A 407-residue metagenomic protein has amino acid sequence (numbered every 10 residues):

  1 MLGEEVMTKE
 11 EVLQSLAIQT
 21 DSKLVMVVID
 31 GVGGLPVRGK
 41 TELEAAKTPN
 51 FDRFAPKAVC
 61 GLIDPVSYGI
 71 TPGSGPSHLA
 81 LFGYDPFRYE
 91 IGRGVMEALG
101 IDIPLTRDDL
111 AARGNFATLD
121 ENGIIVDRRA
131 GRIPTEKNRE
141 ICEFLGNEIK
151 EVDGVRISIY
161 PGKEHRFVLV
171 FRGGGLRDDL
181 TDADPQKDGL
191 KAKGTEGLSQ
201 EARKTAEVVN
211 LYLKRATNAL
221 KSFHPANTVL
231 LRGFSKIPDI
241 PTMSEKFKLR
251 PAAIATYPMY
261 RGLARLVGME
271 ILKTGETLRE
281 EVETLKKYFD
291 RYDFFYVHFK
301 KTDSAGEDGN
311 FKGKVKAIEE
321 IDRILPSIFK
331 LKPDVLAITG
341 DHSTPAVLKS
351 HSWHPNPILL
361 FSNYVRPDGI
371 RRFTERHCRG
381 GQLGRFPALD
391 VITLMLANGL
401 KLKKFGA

Functional and structural regions predicted by a protein language model:
L2-A407: Feature captures the catalytic ectodomains and active-site-proximal regions of enzymes that hydrolyze or transfer
